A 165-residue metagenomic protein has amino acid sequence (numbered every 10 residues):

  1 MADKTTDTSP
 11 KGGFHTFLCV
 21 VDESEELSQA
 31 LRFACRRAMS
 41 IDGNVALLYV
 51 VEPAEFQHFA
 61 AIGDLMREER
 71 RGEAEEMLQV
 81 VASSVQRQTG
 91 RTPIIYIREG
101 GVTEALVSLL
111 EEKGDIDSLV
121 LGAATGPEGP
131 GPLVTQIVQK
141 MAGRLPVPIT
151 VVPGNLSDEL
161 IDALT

Functional and structural regions predicted by a protein language model:
M1-T8, Q86-L119, A163-T165: Structural beta-alpha unit
K4, Y49-E76, E159-T165: Acidic, proline/glycine-rich short linear motifs
S9-A61, R144: Small/aliphatic-rich secondary-structure junction motif
H15, I116-S118, P146: Conserved acidic residues
A30, Q57-A60, V107-S108, G131-P132 (+1 more regions): Short, well-ordered secondary-structure micro-motifs
I41, T89, I137, R144-P146: Short, structured coil segments at secondary-structure junctions
A46-L48, I94-R98, T150-V152: General small-molecule cofactor/ligand-binding pocket signal
L121-G143, L156-D162: Glycine-rich, Arg-bearing micro-motifs that act as flexible, cationic patches
